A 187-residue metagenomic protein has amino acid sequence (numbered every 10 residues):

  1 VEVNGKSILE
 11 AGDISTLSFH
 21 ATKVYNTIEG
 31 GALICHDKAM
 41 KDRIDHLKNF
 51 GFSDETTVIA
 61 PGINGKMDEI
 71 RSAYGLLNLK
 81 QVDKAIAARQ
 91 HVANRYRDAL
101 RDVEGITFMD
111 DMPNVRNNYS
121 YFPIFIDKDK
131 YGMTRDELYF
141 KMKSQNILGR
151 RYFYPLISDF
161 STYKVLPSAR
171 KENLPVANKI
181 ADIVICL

Functional and structural regions predicted by a protein language model:
V1-S18, V24, L156: Conserved PLP phosphate-binding loop immediately N-terminal to the Schiff-base lysine helix in PLP-dependent enzymes
G5, G31, A177: Conserved phosphate-binding and hydrolysis motifs of nucleotide-dependent enzymes
S7-E10, L33, P167-R170: Short, hinge-like loop/turn segments at secondary-structure boundaries
A11-G12, E29, F122: Acidic, glycine-centered active-site loop in nucleotide-sugar glycosyltransferases
S18, G31-D37, L76: Short beta-strand-to-turn element immediately C-terminal to the catalytic PLP-Schiff-base lysine in fold type I
V24, I28-A32: Glycine-rich phosphate-binding loop of ATP-grasp-fold ATP-dependent ligases
K38-L187: PLP-dependent aminotransferase class I/II
